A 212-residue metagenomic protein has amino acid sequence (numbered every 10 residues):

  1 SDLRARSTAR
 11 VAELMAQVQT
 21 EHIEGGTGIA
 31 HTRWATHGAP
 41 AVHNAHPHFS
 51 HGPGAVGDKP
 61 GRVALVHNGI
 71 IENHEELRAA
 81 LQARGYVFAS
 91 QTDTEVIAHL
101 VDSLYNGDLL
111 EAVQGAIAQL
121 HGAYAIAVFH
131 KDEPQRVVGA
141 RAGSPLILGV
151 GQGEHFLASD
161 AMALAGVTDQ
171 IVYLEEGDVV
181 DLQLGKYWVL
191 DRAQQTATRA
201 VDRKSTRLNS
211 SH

Functional and structural regions predicted by a protein language model:
S1-R207: Conserved short alpha-helical segments that host acidic/polar catalytic motifs at enzyme active sites
L208-H212: Positively charged, low-complexity/disordered segments
